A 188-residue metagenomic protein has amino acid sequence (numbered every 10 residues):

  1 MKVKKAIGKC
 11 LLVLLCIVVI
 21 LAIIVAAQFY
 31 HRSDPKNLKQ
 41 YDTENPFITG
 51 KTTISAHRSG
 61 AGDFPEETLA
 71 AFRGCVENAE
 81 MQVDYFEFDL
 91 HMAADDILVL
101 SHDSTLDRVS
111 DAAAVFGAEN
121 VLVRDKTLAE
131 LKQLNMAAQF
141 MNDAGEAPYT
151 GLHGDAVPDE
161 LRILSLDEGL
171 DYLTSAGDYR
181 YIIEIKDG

Functional and structural regions predicted by a protein language model:
K2-G188: Phosphate-group recognition and catalysis centered on beta-loop-alpha active-site segments
